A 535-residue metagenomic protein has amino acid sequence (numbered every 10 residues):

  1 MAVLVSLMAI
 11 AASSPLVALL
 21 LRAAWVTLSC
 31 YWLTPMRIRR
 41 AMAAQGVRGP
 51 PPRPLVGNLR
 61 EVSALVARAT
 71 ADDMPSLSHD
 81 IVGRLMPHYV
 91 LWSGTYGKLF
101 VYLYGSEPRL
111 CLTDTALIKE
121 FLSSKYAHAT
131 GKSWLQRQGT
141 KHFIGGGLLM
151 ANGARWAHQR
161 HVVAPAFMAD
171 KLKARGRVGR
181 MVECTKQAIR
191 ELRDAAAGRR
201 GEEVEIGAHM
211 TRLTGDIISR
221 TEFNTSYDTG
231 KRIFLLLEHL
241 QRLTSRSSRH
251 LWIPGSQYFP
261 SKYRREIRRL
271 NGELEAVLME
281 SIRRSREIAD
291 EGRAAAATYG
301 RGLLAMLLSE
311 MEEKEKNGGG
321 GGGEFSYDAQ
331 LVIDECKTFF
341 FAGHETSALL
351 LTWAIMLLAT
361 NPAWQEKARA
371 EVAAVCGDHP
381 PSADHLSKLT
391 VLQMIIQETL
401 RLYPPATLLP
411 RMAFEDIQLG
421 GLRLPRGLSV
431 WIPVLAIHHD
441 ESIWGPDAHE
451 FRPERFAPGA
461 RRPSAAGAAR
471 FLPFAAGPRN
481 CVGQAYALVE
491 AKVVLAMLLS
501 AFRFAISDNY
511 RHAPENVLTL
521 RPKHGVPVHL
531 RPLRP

Functional and structural regions predicted by a protein language model:
A2-I144, N152-A154, H158, V182-R190 (+3 more regions): N-terminal membrane-proximal hinge/A-helix region immediately C-terminal to the signal-anchor transmembrane segment
A2-L4, R84, R521-P535: C-terminal helix/juxtamembrane-tail motif
V3-S6, I10, A129-F143, A151 (+5 more regions): Cytochrome P450 heme-thiolate monooxygenase catalytic core
S76-G97, A276, E280, H379-G420: Conserved cytochrome P450 K-helix E-x-x-R motif and the immediately C-terminal K′/meander segment
K337, A342, P458-A491, P514-V517: Cytochrome P450 heme-thiolate "Cys pocket" and heme-binding signature region
T346-L358, V494: Short, small-residue alpha-helix embedded
P362-W364, Q484-R521, G525: Cytochrome P450 heme-binding "Cys pocket" and the immediately downstream C-terminal segment
I432-R462: Conserved cytochrome P450 K-helix/beta-meander segment immediately N-terminal to the heme-binding cysteine loop
